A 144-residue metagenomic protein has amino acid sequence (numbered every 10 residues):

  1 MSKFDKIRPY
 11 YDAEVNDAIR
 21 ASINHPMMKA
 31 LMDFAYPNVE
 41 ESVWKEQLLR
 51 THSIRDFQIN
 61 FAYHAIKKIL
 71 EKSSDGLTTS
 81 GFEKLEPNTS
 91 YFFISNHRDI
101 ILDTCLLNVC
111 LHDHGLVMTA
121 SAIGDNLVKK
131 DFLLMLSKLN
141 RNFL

Functional and structural regions predicted by a protein language model:
M1-Y91, H97-N108, L134, L139-N142: Membrane-anchoring hydrophobic helices of lipid-metabolizing enzymes
S95, A122-N126, L144: Short beta-strand->loop
N108, G115-V128: Carboxylate/His-rich catalytic cores and anion/metal-binding grooves
D113-G115, R141-F143: Alpha-helix boundary/interfacial micro-motifs
K130-F132: Short, charged, surface-exposed secondary-structure boundary motifs
